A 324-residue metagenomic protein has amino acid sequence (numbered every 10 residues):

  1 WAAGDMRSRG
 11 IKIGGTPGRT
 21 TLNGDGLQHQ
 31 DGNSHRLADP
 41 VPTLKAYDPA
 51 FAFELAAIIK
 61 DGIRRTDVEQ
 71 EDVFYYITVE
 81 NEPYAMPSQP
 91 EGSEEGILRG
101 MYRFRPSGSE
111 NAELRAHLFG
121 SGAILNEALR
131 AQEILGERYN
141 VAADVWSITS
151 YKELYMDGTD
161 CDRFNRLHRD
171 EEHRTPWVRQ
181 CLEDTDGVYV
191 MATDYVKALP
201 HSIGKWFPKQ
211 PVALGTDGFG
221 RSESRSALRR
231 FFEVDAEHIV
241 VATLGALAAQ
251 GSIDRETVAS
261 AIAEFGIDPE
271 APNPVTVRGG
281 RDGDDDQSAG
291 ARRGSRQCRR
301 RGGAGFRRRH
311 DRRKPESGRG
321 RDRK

Functional and structural regions predicted by a protein language model:
W1-G4: Long, structured ligand/cofactor-binding scaffold of large enzymes
R9-G10, G14-T16, T20-D31, D39 (+3 more regions): Thiamine diphosphate
R36: Extended active-site and interfacial segments that coordinate phosphate-rich ligands in large catalytic machineries
F51: Ferredoxin-type iron-sulfur electron-transfer modules in oxidoreductases and energy-metabolism complexes
Q287-K324: Compositionally biased, low-complexity flexible segments
